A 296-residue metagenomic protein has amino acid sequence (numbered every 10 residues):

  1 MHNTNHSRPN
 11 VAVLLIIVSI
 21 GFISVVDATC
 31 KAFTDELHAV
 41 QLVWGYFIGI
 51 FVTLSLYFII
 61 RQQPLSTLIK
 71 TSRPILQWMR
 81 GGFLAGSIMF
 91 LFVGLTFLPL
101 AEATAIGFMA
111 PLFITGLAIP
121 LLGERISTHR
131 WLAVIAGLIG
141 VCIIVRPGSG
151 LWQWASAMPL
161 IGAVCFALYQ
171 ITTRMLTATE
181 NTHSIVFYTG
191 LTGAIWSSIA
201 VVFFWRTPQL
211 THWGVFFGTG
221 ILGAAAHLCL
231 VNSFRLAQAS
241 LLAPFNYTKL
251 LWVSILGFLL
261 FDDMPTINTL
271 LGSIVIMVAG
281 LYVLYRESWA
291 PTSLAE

Functional and structural regions predicted by a protein language model:
M1-G21, F51-M79, T128, L191-G218 (+2 more regions): Membrane-interface interhelical linkers
R8-A12, W44, I69-R73, V141 (+3 more regions): Juxtamembrane helix-entry segments on the extracytoplasmic side of multipass membrane proteins
I20-V25, S55, G81-M89, P111-G116 (+7 more regions): Hydrophobic/small/kink-forming positions within alpha-helical transmembrane segments of polytopic membrane proteins
G21-V25, T29, W78-V93, L160-T172 (+1 more regions): Hydrophobic alpha-helical transmembrane segments of multi-pass membrane transport proteins, especially secondary
S24, K31, A39, L54 (+2 more regions): Transmembrane alpha-helical segments that form core, pore/gating elements of small-molecule transporters/exporters
V93, A110-L132, F204, L251-L270: C-terminal transmembrane-helix exit sites in multi-pass transporters
T104-M109, L176-T192, H227-F258: Helix-helix packing/entry segments at the starts of transmembrane helices
H129-V145, N268-E287: Hydrophobic transmembrane alpha-helices of multi-pass small-molecule transport proteins
